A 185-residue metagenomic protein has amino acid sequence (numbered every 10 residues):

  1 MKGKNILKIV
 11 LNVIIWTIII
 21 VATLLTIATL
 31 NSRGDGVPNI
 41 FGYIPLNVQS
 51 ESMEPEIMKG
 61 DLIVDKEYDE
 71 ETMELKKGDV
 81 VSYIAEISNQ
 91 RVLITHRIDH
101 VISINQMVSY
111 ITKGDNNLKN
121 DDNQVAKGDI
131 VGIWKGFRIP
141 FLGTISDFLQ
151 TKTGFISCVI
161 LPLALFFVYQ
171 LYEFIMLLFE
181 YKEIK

Functional and structural regions predicted by a protein language model:
M1-L62, K66-E70, P140-K185: Protein maturation boundaries and topogenic segments
Y43-L46, L93-H96, Y110, G128: Small-residue-enriched segments and motifs
S50, E56-I57, E74-L75, R91-T95 (+1 more regions): Solvent-exposed, acidic/flexible segments
G60-L62, K76-D79: Structural motif
Y68-M73, E86-Q90: Short, charged beta-turn/beta-strand-edge "cap" motif at the junction between a beta-strand and an adjacent loop
D79-V80, I87-H100: Membrane-embedded segments
D99-D147: Extended, hydrophilic extramembrane loops/domains of integral membrane proteins
